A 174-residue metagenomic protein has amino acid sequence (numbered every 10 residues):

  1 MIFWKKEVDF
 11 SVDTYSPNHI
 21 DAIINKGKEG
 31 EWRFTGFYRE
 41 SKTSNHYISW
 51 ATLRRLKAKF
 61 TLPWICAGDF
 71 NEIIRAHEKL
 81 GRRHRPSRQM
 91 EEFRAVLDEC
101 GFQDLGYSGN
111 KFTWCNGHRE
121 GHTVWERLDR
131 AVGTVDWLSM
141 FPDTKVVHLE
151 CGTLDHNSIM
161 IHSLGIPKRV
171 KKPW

Functional and structural regions predicted by a protein language model:
M1-W174: A shared catalytic/ligand-binding motif for oxyanion handling
